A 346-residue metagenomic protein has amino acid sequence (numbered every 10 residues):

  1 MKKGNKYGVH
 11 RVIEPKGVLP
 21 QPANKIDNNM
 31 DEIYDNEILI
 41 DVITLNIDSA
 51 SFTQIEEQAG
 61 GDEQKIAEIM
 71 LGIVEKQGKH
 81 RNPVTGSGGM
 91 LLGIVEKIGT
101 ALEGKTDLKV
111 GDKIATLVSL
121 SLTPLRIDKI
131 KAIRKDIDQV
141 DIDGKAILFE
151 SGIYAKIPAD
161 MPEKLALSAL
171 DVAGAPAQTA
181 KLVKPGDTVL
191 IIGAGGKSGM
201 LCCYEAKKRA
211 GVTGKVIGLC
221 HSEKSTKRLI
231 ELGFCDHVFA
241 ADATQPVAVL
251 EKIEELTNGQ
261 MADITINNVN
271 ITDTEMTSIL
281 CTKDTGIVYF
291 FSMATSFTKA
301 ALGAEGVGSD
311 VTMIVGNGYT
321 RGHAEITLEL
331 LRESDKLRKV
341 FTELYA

Functional and structural regions predicted by a protein language model:
E14-F52, E56: A short N-terminal beta-strand-loop micro-motif at the entrance of redox/enzyme domains
D31-N46, Q58-L120: Glycine-rich beta-strand-centered segment in the early N-terminal region that forms part of a ligand/cofactor-binding
G89, I114-G186: NAD(P)H dinucleotide-binding glycine-rich loop of Rossmann-like/cofactor-binding domains, especially the beta1-alpha1
G99, V118-S119, P124, G193 (+1 more regions): Conserved "cap/hinge" positions at secondary-structure junctions
A159-A240: Mid-domain Rossmann-like dinucleotide-binding core that forms the NAD(H)/NADP(H) cofactor-binding site
P246-Q260: Short amphipathic alpha-helix with an adjacent loop that forms part of the alpha/beta core around
G259, L328-A346: C-terminal capping/lid region of NAD(P)-dependent oxidoreductase domains
V269-S334: Glycine-rich phosphate-binding loop and adjacent beta-alpha segment of Rossmann(oid) nucleotide-cofactor-binding
